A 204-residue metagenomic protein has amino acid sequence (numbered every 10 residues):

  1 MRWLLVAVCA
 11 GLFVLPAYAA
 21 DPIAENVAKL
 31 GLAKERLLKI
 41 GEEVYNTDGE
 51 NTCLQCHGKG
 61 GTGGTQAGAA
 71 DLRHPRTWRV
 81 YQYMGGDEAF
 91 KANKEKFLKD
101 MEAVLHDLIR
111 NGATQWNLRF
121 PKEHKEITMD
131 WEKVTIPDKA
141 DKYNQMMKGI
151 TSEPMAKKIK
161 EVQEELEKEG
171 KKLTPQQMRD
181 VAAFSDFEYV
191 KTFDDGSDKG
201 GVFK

Functional and structural regions predicted by a protein language model:
M1-L4: Positively charged n-region of N-terminal signal peptides that target proteins for export
V6-V14: Bacterial N-terminal signal peptides
A19-T47, L166-G170, S197, G201-K204: Electrostatic cytochrome c docking/interface patches
L37-I40, T52, M101-L105, Q177: Stable alpha-helical elements in mature extracytoplasmic
G41, G49-G60, V181-S185: The canonical Cys-X-X-Cys-His
T52-Q55, F120-E123, T192-G201: Surface-exposed patches in mature extracellular/periplasmic domains of secreted proteins
L54-R110, F120-N144, P154-E161: Gly/Gly-Pro-rich "capping" loops immediately C-terminal to redox-active cysteine motifs in periplasmic/lumenal
E102-T114, T128-K204: C-terminal capping alpha-helices of c-type cytochrome domains
